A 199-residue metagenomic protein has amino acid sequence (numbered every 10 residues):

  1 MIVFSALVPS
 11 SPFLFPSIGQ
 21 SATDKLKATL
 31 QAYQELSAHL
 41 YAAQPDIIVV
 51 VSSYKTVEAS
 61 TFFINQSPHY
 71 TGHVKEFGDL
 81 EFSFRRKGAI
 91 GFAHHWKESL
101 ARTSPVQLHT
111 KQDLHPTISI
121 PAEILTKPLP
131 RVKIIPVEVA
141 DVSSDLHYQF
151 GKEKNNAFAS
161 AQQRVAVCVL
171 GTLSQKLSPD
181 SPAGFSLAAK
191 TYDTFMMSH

Functional and structural regions predicted by a protein language model:
M1-A166, L170-H199: Soluble secreted/lumenal catalytic domains with histidine-centered metal-binding or acid-base catalytic motifs
